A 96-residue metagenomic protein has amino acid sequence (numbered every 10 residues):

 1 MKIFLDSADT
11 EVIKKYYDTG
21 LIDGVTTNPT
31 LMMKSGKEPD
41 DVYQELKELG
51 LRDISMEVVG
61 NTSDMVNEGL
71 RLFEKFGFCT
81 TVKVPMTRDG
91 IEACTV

Functional and structural regions predicted by a protein language model:
I3-L5, D9-K14, T19-L21, T27-V96: Active-site beta->alpha loop and helix N-cap motifs at the rims of alpha/beta catalytic domains
